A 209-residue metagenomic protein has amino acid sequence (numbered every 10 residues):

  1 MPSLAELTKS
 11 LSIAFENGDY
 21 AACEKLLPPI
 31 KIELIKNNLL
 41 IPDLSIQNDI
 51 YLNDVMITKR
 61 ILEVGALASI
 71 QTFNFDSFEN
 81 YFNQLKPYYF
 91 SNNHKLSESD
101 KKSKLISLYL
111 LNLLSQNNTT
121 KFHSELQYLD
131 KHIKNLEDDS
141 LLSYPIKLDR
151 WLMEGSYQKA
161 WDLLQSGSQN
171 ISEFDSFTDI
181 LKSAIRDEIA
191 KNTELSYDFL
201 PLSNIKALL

Functional and structural regions predicted by a protein language model:
M1-Y88, L148, Q158-K159, L163-G167 (+1 more regions): N-terminal alpha-helical interaction modules that lie
F82-L209: Alpha-helical scaffold segments of alpha-solenoid architecture
